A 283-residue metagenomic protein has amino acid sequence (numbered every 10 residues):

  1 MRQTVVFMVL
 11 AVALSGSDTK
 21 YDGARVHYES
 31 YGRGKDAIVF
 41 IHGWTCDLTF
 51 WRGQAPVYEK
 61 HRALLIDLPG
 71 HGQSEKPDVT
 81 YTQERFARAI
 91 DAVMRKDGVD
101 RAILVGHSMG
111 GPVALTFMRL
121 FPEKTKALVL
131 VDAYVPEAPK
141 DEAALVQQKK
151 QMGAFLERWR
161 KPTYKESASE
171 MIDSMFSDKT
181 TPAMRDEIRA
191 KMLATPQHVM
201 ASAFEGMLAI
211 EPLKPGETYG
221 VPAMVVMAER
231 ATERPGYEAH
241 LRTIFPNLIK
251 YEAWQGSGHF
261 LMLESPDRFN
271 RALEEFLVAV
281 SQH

Functional and structural regions predicted by a protein language model:
M1-V39, E59-R62, D100, V135 (+3 more regions): Alpha/beta-hydrolase fold catalytic core
A24, S30-E75: Conserved HGGG/HGGXW glycine-rich cap/lid loop of the alpha/beta-hydrolase fold
L48-G53, Q73-K76, P112, A138-P139 (+2 more regions): Short N-terminal helix/helix-N-cap motif within the alpha/beta-hydrolase-1
L65-M109, V113, R119, R271: Active-site loop/oxyanion-hole signature of alpha/beta-hydrolase fold enzymes
R119, K126-R160: Flexible "cap/lid" loop of the alpha/beta hydrolase fold
P139-Q147, R158-E217: Conserved alpha/beta-hydrolase catalytic His-Asp/Glu region
P222-S257: Conserved loop-alpha-helix segment in the C-terminal half of the alpha/beta-hydrolase fold that carries the catalytic
S257-P266, N270: Catalytic histidine-centered segment of alpha/beta-hydrolase-like enzymes
